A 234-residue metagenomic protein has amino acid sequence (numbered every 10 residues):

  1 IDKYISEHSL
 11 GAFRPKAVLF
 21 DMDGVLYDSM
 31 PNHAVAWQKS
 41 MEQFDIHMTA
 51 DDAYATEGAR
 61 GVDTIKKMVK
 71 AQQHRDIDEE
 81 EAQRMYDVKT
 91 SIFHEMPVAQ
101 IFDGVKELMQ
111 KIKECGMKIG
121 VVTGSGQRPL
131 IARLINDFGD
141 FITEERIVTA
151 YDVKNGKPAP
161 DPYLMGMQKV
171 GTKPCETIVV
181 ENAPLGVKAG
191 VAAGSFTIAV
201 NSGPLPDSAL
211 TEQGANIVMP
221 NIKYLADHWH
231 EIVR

Functional and structural regions predicted by a protein language model:
I1-K16, E80, Q110, G126-R234: Asp-based, Mg2+/Mn2+-dependent phosphohydrolase catalytic module
D2-D52: Active-site neighborhood of HAD-like aspartate-dependent phosphohydrolases
S6-S9, R14, H94-V121: Short, acidic loop-to-helix structural element flanking the phosphoryl-transfer center in phosphate-processing enzymes
A34, G61-K66, Y86, V105 (+3 more regions): A general structural signal for well-ordered alpha-helical segments in protein cores
E42, K113, V191: Anion (oxyanion) recognition and catalysis
I46-A55, Q73-M85, D140-E144: Short, surface-exposed acidic
G58-F93, D103, K111: A metal-dependent, Asp-based hydrolase signature
A59, C115-G116, Q213: Structured helix-beta-strand junction loops
